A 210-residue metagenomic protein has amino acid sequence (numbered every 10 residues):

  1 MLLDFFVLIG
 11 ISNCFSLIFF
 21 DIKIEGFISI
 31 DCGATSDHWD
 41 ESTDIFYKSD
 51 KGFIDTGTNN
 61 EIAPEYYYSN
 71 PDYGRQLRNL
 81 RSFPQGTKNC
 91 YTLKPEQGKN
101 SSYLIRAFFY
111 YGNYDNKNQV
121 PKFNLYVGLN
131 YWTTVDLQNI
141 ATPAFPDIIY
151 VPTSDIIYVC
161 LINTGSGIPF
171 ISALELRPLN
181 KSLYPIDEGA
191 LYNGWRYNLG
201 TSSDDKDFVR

Functional and structural regions predicted by a protein language model:
M1-R210: Compositionally biased, intrinsically disordered or flexible polar/acidic segments
